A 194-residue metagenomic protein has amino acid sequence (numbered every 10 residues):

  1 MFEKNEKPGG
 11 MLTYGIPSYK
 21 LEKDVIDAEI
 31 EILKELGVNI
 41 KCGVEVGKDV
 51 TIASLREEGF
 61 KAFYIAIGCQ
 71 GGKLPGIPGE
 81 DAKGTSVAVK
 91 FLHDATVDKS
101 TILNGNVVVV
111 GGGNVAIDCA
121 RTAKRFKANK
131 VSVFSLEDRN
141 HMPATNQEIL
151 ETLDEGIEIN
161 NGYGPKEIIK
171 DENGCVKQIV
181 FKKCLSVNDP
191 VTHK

Functional and structural regions predicted by a protein language model:
M1-T13, V131-N140: Glycine-rich FAD pyrophosphate-binding loop
G9-G10, G72-L74, I117, H141: Conserved protein kinase catalytic core
G9-I16, T145-E151: Active-site-proximal loop->helix
G15, C42, V110: Thr-Gly-centered strand-to-loop micro-motif
I16-E22: Catalytic nucleophile-loop/oxyanion-hole region of alpha/beta-hydrolase and closely related hydrolase-like folds
D24-K73, S86-V97, L103, F126-K194: A Rossmann-like FAD-binding core segment of flavoenzymes
P75-G79: Conserved catalytic-core motifs of eukaryotic protein kinase domains, centered on the activation segment
S100-N129: Rossmann-like NAD(P)H-binding beta-loop-alpha module
